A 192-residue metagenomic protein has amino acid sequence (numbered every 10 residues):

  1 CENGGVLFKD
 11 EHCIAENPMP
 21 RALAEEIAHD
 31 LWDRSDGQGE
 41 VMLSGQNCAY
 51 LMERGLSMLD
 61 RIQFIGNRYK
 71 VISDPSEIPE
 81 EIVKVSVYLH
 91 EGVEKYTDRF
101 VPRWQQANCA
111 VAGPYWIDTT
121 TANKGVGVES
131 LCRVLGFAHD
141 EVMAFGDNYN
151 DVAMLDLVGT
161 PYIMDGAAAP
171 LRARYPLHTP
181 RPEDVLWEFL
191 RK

Functional and structural regions predicted by a protein language model:
C1-A22: Alpha-helical substrate-recognition element adjacent to the catalytic core
C1-E2, N17, D60-Q63, C109 (+2 more regions): Short hydrophobic/aromatic-enriched beta-strand-loop microsegments
E2, G146-D147: Active-site flanking residues adjacent to catalytic metal/cofactor-binding acidic residues
V6-L7, Y115-T119, E183-E188: A short acidic, often aromatic-flanked loop/helix-cap motif at beta-alpha or helix-coil junctions that lines enzyme
F8-K9, L43, V87, T179: Conserved hydrophobic "DFG−1" position in protein kinase catalytic cores
H12, D98-R99, D156-L157, P176: Short amphipathic alpha-helical segments
E26, D30, R34-F145, D151-M154 (+1 more regions): Conserved acidic, metal-coordinating active-site core of Asp-based, Mg2+-dependent phosphoryl-transfer enzymes
L157, P161-K192: Asp-based, Mg2+/Mn2+-dependent phosphohydrolase catalytic module
